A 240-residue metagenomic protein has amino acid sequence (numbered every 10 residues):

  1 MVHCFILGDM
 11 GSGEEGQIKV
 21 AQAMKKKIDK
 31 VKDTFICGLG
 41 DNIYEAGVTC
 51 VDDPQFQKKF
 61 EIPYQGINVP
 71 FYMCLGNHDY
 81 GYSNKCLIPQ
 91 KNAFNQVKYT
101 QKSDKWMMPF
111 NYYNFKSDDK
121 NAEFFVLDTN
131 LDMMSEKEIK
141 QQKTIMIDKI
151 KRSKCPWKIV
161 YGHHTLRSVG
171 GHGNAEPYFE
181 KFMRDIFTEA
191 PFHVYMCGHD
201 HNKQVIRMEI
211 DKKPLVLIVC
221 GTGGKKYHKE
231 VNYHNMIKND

Functional and structural regions predicted by a protein language model:
M1-Q55, V169: N-terminal active-site segment of His-dependent metallophosphoesterases
C4-I6, I36-G38, M73-C74, V160 (+1 more regions): Residue-level marker for buried hydrophobic side chains located in beta-strands that build the well-ordered beta-sheet
K25, Y44-K158, G171-V194, D200-D240: Extended active-site neighborhood of metal-dependent phosphoesterases/phosphodiesterases
